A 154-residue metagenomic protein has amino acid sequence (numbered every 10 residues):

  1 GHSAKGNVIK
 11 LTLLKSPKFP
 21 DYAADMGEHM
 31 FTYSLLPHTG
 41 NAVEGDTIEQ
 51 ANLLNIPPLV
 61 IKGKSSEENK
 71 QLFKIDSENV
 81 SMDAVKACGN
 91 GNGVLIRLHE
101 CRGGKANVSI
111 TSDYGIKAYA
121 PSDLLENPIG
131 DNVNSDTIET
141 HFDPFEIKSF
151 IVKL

Functional and structural regions predicted by a protein language model:
G1-L154: Terminal accessory/anchoring regions of large secretory-pathway or extracellular enzymes
